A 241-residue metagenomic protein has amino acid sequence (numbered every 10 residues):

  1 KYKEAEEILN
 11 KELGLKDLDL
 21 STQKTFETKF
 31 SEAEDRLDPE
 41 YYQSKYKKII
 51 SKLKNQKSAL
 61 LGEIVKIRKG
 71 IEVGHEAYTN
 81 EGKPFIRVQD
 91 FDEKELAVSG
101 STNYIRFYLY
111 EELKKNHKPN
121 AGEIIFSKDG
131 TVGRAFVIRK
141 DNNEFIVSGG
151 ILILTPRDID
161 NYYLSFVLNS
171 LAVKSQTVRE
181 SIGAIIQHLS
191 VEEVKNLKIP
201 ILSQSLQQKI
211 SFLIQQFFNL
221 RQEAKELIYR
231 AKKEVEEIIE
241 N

Functional and structural regions predicted by a protein language model:
K1-H75, S203-N241: Non-catalytic DNA-recognition/assembly elements of restriction-modification systems
A59-G74, Q89-A121: Sequence-specific dsDNA recognition surfaces
H75-K83, A97-Y104, N116-P119, F136-G149: Short, surface-exposed loop/turn microsegments at beta-strand edges and helix-strand junctions
R87, N116-H117, I124-V167: A short beta-sheet element
I138-K140, E180-G183: Short amphipathic beta-strand starts and helix->beta connectors
E144-L152, I182-L206: A short glycine-rich beta-alpha junction/loop motif
I151, S165, I186, S211-I214 (+1 more regions): Generic hydrophobic alpha-helical scaffold/packing signal
Y162-V173, R179: Glycine- and charge-enriched low-complexity intrinsically disordered segments
